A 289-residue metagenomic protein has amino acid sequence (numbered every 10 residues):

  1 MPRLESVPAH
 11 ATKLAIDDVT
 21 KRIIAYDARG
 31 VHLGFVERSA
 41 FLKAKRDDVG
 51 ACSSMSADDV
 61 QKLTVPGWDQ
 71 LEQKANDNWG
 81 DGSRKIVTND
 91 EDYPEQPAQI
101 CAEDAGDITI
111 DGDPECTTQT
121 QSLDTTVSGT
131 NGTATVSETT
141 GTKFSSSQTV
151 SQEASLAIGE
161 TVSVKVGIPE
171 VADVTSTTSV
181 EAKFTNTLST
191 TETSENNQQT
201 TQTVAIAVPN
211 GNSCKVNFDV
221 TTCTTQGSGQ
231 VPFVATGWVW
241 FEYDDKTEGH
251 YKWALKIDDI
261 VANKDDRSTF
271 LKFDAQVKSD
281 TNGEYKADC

Functional and structural regions predicted by a protein language model:
P2-E5, T178-V180: PEST-like, low-complexity acidic/proline-rich intrinsically disordered segments, predominantly at protein N-termini
R3-A157, W240: Deployable pore-forming modules of oligomeric membrane-permeabilizing proteins
Q121, T125-F241, D245-G249, W253 (+1 more regions): Membrane-insertion modules used to breach or fuse lipid bilayers
T281-C289: Short, low-complexity, Pro/Ser/Thr/Gly-rich segments in the mature regions of secreted, periplasmic
